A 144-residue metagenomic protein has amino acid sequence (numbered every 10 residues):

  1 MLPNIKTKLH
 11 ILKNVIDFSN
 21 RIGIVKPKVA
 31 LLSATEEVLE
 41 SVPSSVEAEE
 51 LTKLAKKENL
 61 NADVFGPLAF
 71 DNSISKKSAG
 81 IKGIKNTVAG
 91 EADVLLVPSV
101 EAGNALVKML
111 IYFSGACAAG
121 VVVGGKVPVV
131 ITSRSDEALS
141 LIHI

Functional and structural regions predicted by a protein language model:
M1-I24, E50: Active-site glycine-rich loop that binds ribose-phosphate moieties when present
M1-K6, E36-V42: Flexible, glycine/proline-enriched loop segments at strand-loop-helix junctions that form or flank small-ligand binding
N4, K8-I11, G103-K108, A138: Short glycine/serine/threonine-rich phosphate/pyrophosphate-binding segments that cradle anionic phosphate groups
S19-A30, K57-G66: Short, structured loop/turn "capping" segments at alpha-beta junctions
E37-E40, S44-A92: Active-site rim loops that border cofactor/substrate pockets in soluble metabolic enzymes
A69, V123-E137: Short, flexible loop segments at boundaries between secondary-structure elements
G83-G125: A C-terminal functional module that forms or caps the active site or interfaces directly with catalytic machinery
I142-I144: Conserved small/polar residues in nucleotide/adenosyl-binding loops
